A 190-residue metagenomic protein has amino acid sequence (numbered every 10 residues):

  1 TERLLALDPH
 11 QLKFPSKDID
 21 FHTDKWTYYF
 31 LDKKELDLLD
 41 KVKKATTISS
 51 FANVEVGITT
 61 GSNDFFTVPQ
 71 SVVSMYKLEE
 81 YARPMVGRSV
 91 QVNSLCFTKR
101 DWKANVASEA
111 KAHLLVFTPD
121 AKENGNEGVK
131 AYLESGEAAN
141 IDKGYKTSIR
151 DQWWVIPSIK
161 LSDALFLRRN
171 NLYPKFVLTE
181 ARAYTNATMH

Functional and structural regions predicted by a protein language model:
E2-F14: A short, charged helix-loop
K13-P15, D20-H190: Polybasic, glycine- and aromatic-enriched phosphate-binding surface used to engage nucleic acids
